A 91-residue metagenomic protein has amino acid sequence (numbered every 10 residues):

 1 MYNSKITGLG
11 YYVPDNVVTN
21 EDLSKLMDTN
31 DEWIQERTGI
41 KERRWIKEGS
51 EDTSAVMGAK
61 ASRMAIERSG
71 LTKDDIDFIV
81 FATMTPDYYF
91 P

Functional and structural regions predicted by a protein language model:
M1-F78: Conserved "HGTGT" condensation-loop signature of ketosynthase/thiolase-family condensing enzymes that catalyze
V80-P91: Active-site-proximal gating segment of KS-fold condensing enzymes and close homologs
